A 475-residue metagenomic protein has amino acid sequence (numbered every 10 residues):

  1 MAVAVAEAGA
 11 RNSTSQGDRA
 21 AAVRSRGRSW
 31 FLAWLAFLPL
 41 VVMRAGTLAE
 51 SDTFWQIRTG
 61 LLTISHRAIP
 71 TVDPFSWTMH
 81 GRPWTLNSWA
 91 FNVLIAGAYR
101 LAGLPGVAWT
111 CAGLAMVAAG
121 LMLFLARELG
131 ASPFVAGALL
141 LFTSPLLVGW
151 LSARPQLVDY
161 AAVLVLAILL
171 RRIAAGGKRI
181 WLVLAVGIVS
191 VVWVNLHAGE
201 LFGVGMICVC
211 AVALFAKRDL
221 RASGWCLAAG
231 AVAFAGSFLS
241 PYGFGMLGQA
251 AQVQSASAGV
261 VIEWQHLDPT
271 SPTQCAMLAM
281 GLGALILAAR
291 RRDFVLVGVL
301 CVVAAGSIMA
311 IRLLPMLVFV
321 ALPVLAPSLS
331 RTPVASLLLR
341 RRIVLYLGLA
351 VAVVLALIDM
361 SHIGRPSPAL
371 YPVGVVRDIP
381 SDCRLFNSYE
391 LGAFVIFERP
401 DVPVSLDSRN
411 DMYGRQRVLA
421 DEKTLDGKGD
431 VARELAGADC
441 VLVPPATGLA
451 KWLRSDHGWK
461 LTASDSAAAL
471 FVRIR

Functional and structural regions predicted by a protein language model:
R28, W34-L35, M122-P145: Transmembrane-helix signature of polytopic, membrane-embedded enzymes that assemble or transfer cell-envelope glycans
L40, T143-L147, W181-A198, V232-S237 (+1 more regions): Membrane-interface alpha helices of multi-pass inner-membrane proteins
D52, I64, I69, V192 (+2 more regions): Transmembrane catalytic cores of multi-pass membrane glycosyltransferases and polysaccharide-assembly enzymes
W109-L129: Transmembrane-helix motifs of polytopic, lipid-linked glycan transferases
L121, L146, V158-G176, I207-A211: Specific aromatic-rich, kink-prone transmembrane helix
L166-W181, L282-R291: Membrane-interface transmembrane helices that cradle and orient dolichyl/undecaprenyl
R172-V191, S223-A228, L296-C301: Short hydrophobic alpha-helices at membrane interfaces in multi-pass membrane enzymes
I379-V418, A438-A446, F471: Short periplasmic/luminal acceptor-recognition loop of GT-C membrane glycosyltransferases, typified by
